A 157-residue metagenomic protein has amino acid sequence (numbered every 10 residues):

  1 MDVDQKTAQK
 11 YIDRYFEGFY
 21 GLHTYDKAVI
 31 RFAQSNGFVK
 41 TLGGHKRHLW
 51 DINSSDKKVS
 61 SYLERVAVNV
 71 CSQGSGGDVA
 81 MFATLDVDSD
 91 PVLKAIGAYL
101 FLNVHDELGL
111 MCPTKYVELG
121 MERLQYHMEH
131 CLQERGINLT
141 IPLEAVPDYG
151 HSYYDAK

Functional and structural regions predicted by a protein language model:
M1-K157: Conserved catalytic core of nucleotide polymerization and phosphodiester-bond processing enzymes
